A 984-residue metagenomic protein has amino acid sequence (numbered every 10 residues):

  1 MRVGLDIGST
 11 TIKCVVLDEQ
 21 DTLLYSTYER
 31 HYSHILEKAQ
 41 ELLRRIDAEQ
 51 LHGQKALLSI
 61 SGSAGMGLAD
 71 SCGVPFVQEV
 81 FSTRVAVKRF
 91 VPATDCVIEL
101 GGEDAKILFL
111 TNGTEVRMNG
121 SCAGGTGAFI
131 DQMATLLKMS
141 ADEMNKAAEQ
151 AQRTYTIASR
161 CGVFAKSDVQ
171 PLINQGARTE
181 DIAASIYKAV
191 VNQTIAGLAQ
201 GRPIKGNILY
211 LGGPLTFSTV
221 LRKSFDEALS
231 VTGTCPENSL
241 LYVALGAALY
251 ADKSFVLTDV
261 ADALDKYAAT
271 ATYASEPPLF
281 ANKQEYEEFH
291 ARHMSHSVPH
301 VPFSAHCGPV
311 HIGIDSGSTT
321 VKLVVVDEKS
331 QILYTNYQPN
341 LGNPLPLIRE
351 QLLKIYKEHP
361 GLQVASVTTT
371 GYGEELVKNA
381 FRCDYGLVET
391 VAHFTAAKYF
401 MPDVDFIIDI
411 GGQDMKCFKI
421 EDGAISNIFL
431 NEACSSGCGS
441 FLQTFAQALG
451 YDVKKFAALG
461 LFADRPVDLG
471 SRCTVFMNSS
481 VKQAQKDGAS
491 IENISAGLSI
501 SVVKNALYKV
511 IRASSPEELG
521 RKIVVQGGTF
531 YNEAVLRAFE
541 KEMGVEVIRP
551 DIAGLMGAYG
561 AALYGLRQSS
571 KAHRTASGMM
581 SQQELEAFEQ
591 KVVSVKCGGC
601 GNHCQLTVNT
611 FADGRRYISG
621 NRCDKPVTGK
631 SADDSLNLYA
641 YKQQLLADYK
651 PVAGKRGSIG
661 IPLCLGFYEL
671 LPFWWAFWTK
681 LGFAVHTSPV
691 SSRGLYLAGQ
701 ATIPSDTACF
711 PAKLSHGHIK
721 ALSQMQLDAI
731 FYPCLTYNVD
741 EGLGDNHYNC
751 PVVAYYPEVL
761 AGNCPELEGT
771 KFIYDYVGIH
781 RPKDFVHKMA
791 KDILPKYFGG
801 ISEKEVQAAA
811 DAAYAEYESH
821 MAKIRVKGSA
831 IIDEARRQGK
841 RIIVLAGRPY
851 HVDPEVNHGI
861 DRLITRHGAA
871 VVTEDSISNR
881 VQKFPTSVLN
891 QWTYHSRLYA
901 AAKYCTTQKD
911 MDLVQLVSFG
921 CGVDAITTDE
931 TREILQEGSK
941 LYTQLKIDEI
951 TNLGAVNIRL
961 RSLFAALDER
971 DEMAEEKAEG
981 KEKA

Functional and structural regions predicted by a protein language model:
M1-Q20, T94-T111, P302-L333, V404-I420 (+3 more regions): Gly/Thr-rich phosphate-binding beta-strand-loop-beta motif of the actin/hexokinase/Hsp70
G4-R45, E115-V116, G120, I314-K354 (+2 more regions): Short glycine-rich, Thr/Ser-proximal phosphate-binding strand/loop in the N-terminal lobe of ATP-dependent enzymes
H34-I35, N112-R153, L240-V243, L249-K253 (+9 more regions): Glycine-rich phosphate-binding loop plus the immediately following alpha-helix
A64, L198-A228, S239-V243, T370-G373 (+5 more regions): Glycine-rich phosphate-binding loops at beta-strand->alpha-helix junctions
F76-V80, D226-L245, D384-V391, E540-Y559 (+3 more regions): Conserved phosphate-binding/catalytic loops in two-lobed NTP-binding clefts
N119, A123-I130, C434-L442, L449 (+2 more regions): An N-terminal assembly and electron-transfer interface module characteristic of large anaerobic redox and radical
G127-Q132, E237-A271, T395, G439-T444 (+2 more regions): Glycine-rich phosphate-binding/hydrolytic loop that grips phosphoryl groups
I182-G206, A247, A291-H300, G497-G520 (+1 more regions): Phosphate/ATP-binding catalytic cores across multiple sugar-kinase/actin-like superfamilies, primarily ASKHA
